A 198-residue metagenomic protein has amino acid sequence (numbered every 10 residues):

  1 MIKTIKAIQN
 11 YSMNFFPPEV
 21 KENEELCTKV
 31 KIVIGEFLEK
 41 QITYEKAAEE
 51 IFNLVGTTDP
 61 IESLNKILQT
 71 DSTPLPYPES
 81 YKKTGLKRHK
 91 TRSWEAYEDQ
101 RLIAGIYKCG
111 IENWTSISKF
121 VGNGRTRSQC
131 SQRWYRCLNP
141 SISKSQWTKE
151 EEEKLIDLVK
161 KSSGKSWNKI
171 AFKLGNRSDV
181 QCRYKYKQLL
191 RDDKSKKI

Functional and structural regions predicted by a protein language model:
M1-I198: Myb-family helix-turn-helix DNA-binding modules
